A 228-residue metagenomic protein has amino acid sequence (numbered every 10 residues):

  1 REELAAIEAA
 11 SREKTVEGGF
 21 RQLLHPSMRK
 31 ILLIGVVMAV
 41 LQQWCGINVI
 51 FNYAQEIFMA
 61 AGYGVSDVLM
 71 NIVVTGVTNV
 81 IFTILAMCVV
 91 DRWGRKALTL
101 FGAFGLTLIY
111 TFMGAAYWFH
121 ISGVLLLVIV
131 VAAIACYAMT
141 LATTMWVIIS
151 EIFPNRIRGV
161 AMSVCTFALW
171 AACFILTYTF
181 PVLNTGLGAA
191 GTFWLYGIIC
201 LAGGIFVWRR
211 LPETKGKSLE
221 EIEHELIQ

Functional and structural regions predicted by a protein language model:
A5, A9-Q228: Alpha-helical transmembrane bundle of multi-pass membrane proteins
